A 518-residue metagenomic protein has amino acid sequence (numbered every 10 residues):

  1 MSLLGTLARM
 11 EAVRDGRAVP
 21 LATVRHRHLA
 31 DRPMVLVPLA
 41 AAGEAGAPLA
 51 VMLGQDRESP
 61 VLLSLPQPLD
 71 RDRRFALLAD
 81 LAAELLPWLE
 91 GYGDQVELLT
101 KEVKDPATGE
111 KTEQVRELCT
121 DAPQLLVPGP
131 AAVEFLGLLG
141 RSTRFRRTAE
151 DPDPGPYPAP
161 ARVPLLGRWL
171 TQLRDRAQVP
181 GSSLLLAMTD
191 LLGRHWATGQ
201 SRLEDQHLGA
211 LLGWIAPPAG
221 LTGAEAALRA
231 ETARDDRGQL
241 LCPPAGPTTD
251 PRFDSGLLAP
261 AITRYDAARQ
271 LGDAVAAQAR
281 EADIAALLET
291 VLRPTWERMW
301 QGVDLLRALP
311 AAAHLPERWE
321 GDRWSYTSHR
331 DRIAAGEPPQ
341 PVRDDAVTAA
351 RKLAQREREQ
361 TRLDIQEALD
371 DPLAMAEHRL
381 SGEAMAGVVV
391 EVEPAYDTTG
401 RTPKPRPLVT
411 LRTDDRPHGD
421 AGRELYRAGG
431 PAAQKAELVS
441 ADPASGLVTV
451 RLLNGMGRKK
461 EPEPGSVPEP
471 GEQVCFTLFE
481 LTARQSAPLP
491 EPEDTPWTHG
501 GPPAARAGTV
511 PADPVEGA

Functional and structural regions predicted by a protein language model:
M1-A122, R141-R176, P180-M188, S255-A276: Long, charged/polar, low-complexity intrinsically disordered N-terminal extensions that precede catalytic
A42-G46, A131-L136, P394-G400, P417-H418 (+3 more regions): Flexible loop/turn segments at secondary-structure boundaries
P48, G387-E391, K435-S440: A structural signal for short, hydrophobic beta-strand segments that form beta-sheets in beta-rich/all-beta domains
V115-Q124, P128-G256: Metal-dependent DNA phosphodiester-chemistry modules and their immediately adjacent helices/loops in DNA-processing
A122-L125, L408, R423-E424, K435 (+1 more regions): Beta-sheet entry/capping signal
A276-G419: Accessory interdomain/linker segments of ATP-dependent helicases and helicase-like nucleic-acid enzymes that mediate
H418-A428: Beta-strand-rich binding/interaction modules
R427-A518: C-terminal effector modules of nucleic-acid-centric enzymes and ribosome-associated factors
